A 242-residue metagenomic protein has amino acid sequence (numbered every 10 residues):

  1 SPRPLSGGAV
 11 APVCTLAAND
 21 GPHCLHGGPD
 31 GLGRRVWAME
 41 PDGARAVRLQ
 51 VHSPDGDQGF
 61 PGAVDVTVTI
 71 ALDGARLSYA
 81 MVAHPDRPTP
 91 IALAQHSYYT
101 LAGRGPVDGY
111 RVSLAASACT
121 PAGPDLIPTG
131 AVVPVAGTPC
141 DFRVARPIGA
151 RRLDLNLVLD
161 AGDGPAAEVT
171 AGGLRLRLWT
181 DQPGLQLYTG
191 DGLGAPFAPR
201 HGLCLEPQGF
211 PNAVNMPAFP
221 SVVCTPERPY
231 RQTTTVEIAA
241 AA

Functional and structural regions predicted by a protein language model:
S1-A242: An exposed, glycine/acidic-rich loop-and-rim segment of catalytic or binding clefts
